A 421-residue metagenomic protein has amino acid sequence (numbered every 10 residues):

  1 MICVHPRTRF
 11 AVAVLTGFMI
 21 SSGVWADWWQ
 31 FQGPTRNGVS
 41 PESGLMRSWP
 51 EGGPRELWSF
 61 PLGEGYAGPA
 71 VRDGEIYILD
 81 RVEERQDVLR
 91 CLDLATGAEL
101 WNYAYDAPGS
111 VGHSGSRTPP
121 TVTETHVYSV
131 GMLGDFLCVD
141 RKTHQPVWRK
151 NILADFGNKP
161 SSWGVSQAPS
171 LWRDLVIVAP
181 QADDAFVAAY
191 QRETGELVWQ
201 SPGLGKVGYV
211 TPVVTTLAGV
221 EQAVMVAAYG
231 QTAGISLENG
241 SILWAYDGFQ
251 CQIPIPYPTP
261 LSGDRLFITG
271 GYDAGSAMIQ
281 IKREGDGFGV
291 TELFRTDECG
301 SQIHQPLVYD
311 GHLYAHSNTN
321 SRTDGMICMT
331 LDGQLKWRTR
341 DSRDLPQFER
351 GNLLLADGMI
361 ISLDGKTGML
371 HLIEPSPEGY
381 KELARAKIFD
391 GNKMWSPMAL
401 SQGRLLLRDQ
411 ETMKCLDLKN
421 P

Functional and structural regions predicted by a protein language model:
A11-S22: Bacterial N-terminal signal peptides
A26-R55, A277: Blade/loop signatures of beta-propeller domains
G33-R36, R81-E83, M132, V176 (+7 more regions): Short loop/turn segments immediately following the C-termini of beta-strands
L57-A70, Q86, N102-T121, R149-L171 (+8 more regions): Extracytoplasmic beta-rich repeat domains
D73-G74, E124-T125, R173-D174, V220-E221 (+4 more regions): Short coil/turn segments that connect the beta-strands within blades of beta-propeller domains
A274, E298-P375: Loop/turn-rich, solvent-exposed surfaces of beta-rich toroidal or solenoidal domains
S276-G287, L331, L372-G379, D417-P421: Short loop/turn segments immediately following beta-strands, especially the blade-tip and inter-blade linker loops
K366-G368, G391-P421: Blade-level signature of beta-propeller repeat domains, shared across WD40, Kelch, NHL, RCC1 and BNR/Asp-box propellers
